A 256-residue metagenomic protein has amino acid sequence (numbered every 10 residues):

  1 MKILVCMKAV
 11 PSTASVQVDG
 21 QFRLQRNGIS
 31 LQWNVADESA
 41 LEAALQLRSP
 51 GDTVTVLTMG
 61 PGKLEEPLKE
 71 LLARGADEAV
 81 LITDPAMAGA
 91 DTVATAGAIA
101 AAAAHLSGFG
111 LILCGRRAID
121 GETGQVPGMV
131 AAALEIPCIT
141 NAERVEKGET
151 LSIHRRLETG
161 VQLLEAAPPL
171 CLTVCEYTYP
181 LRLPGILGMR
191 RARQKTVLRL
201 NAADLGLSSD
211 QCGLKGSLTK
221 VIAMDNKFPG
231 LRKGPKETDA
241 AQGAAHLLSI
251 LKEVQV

Functional and structural regions predicted by a protein language model:
M1-V256: N-terminal glycine-rich FAD/FM-binding segment characteristic of electron-transfer flavoproteins
